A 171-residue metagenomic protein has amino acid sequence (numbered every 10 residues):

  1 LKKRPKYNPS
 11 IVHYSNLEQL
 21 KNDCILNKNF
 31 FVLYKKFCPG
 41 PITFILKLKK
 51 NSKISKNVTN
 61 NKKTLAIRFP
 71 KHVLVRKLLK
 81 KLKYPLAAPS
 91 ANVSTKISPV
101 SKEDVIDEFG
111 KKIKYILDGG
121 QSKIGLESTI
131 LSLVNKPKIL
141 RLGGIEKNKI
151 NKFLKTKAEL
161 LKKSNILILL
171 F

Functional and structural regions predicted by a protein language model:
L1-F171: Active-site-adjacent structural elements in enzyme catalytic cores
